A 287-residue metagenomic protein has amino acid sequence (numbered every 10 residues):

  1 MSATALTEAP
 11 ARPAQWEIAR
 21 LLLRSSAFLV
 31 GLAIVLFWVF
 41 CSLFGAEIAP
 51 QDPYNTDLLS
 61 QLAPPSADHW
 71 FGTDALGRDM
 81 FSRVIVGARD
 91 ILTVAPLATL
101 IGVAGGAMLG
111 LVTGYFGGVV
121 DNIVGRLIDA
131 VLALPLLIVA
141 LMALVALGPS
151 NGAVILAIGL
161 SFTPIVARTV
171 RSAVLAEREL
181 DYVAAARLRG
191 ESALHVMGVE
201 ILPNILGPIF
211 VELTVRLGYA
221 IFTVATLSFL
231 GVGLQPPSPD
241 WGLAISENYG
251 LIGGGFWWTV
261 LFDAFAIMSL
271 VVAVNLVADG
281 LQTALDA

Functional and structural regions predicted by a protein language model:
M1-I34, L276-A287: Transmembrane alpha-helical segments of polytopic membrane transport and secretion proteins
W70, D74, A104-G106, G114-A176 (+2 more regions): Generic hydrophobic transmembrane alpha-helix motif, especially the helices
M80-Y115, L270: Transmembrane alpha-helix signature in integral membrane proteins
R89-G105, L194-L227, V274: Transmembrane alpha-helices
L132, A143-A146, A173-V174, T223-F262 (+1 more regions): Glycine-rich helix-loop "coupling/hinge" segments at transmembrane-helix boundaries in multipass transporters
L141-M142, S150-I155, G159-F162, I209-L243: Non-cytoplasmic
S161, G207-L217, W257-A287: C-terminal transmembrane helix and the adjacent membrane-cytosol boundary/short C-terminal tail of inner/organellar
